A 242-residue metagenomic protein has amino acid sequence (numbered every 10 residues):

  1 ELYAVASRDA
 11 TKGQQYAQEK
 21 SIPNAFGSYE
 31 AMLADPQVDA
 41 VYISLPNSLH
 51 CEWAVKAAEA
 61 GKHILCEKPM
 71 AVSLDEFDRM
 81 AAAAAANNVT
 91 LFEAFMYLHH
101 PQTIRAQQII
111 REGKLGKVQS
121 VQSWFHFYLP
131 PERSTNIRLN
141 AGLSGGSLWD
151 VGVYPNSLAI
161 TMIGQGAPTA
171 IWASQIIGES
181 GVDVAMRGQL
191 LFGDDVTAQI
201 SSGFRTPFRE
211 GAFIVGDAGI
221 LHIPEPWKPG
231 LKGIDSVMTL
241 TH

Functional and structural regions predicted by a protein language model:
E1-K20: N-terminal Rossmann-like dinucleotide-binding module
L2-A4, P23, D39-V41, G145-G146: Short active-site oxyanion
T11, K20-A83: Beta-loop-alpha module in the N-terminal Rossmann-like domain of NAD(P)-dependent dehydrogenases, especially those
F26, L65-C66, L91-E93, I223: Hydrophobic residues in well-ordered beta-strands that form the structural core
D78-Y97, G116-V121: Rossmann-fold dehydrogenase core element
Y97-W172, E179: Predominantly a Rossmann-like dinucleotide-binding segment in NAD(P)-dependent oxidoreductases
E179, G193-H242: NAD(P)-dinucleotide binding in Rossmann-like oxidoreductases
